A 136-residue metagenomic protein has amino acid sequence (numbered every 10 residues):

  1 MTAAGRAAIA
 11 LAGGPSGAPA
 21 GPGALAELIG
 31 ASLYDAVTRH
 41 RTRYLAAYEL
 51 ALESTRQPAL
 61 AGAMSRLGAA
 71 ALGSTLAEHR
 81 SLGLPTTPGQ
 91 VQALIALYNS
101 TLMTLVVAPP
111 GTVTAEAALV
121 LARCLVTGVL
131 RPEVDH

Functional and structural regions predicted by a protein language model:
T2-Y44, V91-L94: Hydrophobic alpha-helical connector segments
A4-L11, S74-E78, T101, L105: A short secondary-structure junction motif
A24-L28, A51-S54, L121: Short juxtamembrane and helix-loop transition motifs at transmembrane-helix boundaries in membrane proteins
L28, A46, A70, A93 (+2 more regions): Charged catalytic carboxylate motif
L33, A47, A51, L94-T101: Short alpha-helical scaffolding segments that buttress acidic/His motifs in well-ordered protein cores
T38-P58: Amphipathic alpha-helical segments used for helix-helix packing
A61, S65, H79-H136: Hydrophobic/aromatic-rich alpha-helical bundle segments in the mid-to-C-terminal region
A63-A70, S74: Short, solvent-exposed amphipathic helices
